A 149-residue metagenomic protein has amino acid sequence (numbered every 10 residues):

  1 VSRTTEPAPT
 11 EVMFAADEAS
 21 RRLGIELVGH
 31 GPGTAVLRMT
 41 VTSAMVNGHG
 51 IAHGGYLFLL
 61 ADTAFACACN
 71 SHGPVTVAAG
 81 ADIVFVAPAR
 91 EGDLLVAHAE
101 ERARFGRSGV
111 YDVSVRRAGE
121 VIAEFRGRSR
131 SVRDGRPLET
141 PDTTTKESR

Functional and structural regions predicted by a protein language model:
V1-R38, T42-S43, T140-R149: Non-catalytic linker/capping segments at the edges of enzyme domains
S2-T5, P88-E91, E100-R149: HotDog/MaoC-like acyl-thioester-processing domains
R21-L23, G33-A35, V75-A81, D93-L95 (+2 more regions): A generic structural signal for short beta-strands and their flanking turns/coil linkers
P32-G33, T42-M45, T63-F65, E91: Short, charged/polar surface micro-motifs in flexible loops or helix N-caps
R38-T40, H98, D112: Beta-strand residues in well-ordered beta-sheet regions across diverse protein folds
M39-V41, F85, S131: Hydrophobic residues in beta-strands and at strand termini
N47-A66: Compact, glycine-rich, soluble single-domain proteins
A66-V96, E101: Hydrophobic beta-strand-centered segment that forms part of the acyl-chain substrate-binding groove
